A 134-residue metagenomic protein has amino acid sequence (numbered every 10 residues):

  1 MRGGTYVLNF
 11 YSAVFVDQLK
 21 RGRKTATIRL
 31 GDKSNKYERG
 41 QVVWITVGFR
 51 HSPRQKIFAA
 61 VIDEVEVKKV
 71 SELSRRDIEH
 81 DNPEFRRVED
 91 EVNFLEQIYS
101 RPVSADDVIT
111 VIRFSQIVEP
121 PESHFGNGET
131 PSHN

Functional and structural regions predicted by a protein language model:
M1-N134: Structured alpha/beta reader/binder surfaces that contact nucleic acids or chromatin modification marks
